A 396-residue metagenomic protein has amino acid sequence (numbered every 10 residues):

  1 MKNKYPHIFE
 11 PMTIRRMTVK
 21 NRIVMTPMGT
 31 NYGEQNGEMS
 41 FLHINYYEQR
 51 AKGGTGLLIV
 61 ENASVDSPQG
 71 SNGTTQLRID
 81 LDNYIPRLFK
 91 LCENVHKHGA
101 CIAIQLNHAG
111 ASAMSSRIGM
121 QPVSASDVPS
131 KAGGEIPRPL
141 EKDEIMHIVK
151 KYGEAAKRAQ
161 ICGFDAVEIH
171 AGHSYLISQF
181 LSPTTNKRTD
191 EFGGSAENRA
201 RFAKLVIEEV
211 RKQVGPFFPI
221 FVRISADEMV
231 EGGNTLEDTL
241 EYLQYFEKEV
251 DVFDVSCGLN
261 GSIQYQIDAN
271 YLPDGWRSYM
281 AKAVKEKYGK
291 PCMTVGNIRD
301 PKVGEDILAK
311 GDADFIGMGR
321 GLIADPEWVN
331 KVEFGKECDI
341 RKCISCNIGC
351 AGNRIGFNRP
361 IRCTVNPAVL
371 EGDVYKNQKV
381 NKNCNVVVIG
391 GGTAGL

Functional and structural regions predicted by a protein language model:
M1-I389, T393-L396: Flavin-dependent oxidoreductase catalytic cores
